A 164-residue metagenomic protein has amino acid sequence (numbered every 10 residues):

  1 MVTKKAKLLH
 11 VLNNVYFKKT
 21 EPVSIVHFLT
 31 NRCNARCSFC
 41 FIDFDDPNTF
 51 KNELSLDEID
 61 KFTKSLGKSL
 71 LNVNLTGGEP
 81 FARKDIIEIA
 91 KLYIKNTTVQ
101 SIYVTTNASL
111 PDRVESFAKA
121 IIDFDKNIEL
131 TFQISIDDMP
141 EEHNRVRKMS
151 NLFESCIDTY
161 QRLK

Functional and structural regions predicted by a protein language model:
M1-V2, Q161: Polar low-complexity intrinsically disordered regions
V2-L130: Conserved alpha-helical substructure of the radical SAM core
F39-F41, H143, F153: Aromatic side chains
P80, A108-D112, Q133-M149: Conserved radical SAM core fold
I89, E142, S155-D158: Residues within well-formed alpha-helices
V104-T105, M139, Y160-K164: Conserved strand-turn element in the central/C-terminal portion of the radical SAM core barrel that lines
R147-K164: Glycine-rich S-adenosyl-L-methionine
